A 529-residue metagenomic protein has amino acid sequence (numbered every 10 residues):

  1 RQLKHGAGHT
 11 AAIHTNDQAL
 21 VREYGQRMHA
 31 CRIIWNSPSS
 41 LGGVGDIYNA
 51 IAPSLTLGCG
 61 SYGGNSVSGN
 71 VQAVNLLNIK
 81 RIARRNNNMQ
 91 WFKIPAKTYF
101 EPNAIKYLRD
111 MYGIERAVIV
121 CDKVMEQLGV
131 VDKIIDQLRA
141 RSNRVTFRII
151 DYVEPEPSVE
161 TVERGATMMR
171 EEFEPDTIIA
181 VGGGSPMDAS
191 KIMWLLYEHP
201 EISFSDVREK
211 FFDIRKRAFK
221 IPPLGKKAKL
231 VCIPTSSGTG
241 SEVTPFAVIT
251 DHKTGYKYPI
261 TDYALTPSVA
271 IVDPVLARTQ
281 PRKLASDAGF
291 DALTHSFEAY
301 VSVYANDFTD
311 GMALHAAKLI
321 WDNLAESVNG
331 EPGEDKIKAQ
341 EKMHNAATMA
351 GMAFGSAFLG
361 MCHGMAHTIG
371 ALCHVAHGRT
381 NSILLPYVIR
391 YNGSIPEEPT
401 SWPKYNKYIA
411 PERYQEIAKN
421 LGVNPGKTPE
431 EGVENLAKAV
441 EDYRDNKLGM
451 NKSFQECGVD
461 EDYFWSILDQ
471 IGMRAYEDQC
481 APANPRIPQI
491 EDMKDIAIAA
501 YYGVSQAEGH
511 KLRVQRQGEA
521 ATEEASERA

Functional and structural regions predicted by a protein language model:
R1-N88: Conserved C-terminal structural/oligomerization subdomain of aldehyde/semialdehyde dehydrogenase
Q2-G6, G25-R27, G69, Q90-F92 (+10 more regions): Solvent-exposed alpha-helices and their adjacent loops that cap or buttress functional pockets in soluble metabolic
M89-T177, F454: ATP/NTP phosphate-donor binding region
E160-V275: Glycine/threonine-rich beta-strand-loop-alpha-helix active-site module that forms ligand/phosphate-binding
V243-A357: Carboxylate- and glycine-rich phosphate/diphosphate-binding segment that chelates Mg2+/Mn2+
L372-V375, R379-S466: Gly/Pro-rich interdomain helix-loop hinge
Y463-A529: Short, amphipathic C-terminal "tail helix"
